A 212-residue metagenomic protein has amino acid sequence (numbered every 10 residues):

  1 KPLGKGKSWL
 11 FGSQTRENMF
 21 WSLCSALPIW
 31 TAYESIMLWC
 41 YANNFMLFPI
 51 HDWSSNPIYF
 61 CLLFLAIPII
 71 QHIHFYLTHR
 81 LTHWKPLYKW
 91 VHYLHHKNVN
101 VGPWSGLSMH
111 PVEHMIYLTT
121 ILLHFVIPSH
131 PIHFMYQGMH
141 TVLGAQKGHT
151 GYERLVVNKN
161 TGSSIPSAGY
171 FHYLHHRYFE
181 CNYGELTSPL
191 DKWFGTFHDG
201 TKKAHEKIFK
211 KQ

Functional and structural regions predicted by a protein language model:
K1-M37: Early transmembrane hairpin module of multi-pass membrane proteins
K1-T15, W84-Q212: Cytosolic/stromal cytosol-facing helical appendages immediately following the last transmembrane segment
M19, L23, C61-L65, M115 (+1 more regions): Hydrophobic alpha-helical transmembrane segments
C24-Y33, M37, Y41, M109-F125: Core segments of transmembrane alpha-helices that mediate helix-helix packing or line hydrophobic substrate/ligand
W30-A42, I69-K89, H130: Transmembrane alpha-helix/helix-exit interface in multi-pass inner-membrane proteins
A32-I70: Juxtamembrane helix-loop-helix connectors linking adjacent transmembrane helices in multi-pass membrane enzymes
C61, L65, L77-T78, S108: Hydrophobic alpha-helical transmembrane segments of multi-pass membrane proteins
F64-F75, Y136-A145: Alpha-helical transmembrane segments of multi-pass membrane proteins
